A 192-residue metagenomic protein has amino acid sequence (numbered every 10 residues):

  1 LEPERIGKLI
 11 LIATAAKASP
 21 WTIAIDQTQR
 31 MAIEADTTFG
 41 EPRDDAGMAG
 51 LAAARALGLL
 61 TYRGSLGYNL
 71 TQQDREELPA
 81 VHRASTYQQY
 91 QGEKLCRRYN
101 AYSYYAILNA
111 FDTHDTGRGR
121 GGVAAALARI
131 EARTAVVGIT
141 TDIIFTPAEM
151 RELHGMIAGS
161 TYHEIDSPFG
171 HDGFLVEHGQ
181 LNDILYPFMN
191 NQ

Functional and structural regions predicted by a protein language model:
L1: Metallocofactor- and cofactor-centric catalytic cores in central/energy metabolism, strongly enriched
G7-K94: Alpha/beta-hydrolase-fold enzymes
Y90-Q91, A106-A126: Active-site nucleophile elbow and catalytic-triad environment of alpha/beta-hydrolase enzymes
K94, F111-D115, T140-F145: Acidic catalytic loop of the alpha/beta-hydrolase fold
G119-V123, A132, I143-G155: Short alpha-helix in the alpha/beta-hydrolase fold that links the catalytic acid
I130, V136-G138: Short beta-strand/loop motif that positions the catalytic acidic residue of the alpha/beta-hydrolase fold
R151-E152, G159-Q192: Catalytic active-site module of serine/aspartate enzymes centered on a nucleophile-bearing elbow/loop
